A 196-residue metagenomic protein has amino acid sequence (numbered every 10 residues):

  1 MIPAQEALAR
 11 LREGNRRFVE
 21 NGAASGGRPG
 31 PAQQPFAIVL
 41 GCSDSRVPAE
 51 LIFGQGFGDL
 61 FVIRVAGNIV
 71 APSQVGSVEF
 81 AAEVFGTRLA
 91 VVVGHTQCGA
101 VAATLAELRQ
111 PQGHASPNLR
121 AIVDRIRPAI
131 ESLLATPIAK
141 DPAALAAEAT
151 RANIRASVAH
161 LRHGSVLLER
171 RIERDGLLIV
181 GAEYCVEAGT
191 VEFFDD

Functional and structural regions predicted by a protein language model:
M1-Q33, G58, G67-F85, A100-D196: Divalent-metal-activated hydrolytic enzyme cores
L40-C42, R64, V91-H95, V180-C185: Short beta-strand segments
D44-V47: Short, charged/polar surface micro-motifs in flexible loops or helix N-caps
A49-I52, K140: Short hydrophobic/aromatic-rich motifs at helix boundaries and adjacent loops
I52-V65: Short helix-loop-beta junction
